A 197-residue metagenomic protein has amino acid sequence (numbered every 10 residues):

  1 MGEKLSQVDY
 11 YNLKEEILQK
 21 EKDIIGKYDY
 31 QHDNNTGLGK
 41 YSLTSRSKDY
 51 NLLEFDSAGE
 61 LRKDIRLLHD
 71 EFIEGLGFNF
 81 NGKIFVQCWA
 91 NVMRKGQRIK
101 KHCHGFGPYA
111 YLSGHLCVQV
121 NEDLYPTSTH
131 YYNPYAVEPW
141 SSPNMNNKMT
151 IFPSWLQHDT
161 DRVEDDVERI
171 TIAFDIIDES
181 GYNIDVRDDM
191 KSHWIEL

Functional and structural regions predicted by a protein language model:
M1-N81: Non-heme Fe(II)/2-oxoglutarate
E54-L61, G107, P143, D165: Aromatic-acidic/polar surface patches that form glycan- and anion
F78, G82-D161, E168-T171, D178-D189: Catalytic core of non-heme Fe(II) oxygenases with the double-stranded beta-helix
S192-L197: Short, cationic low-complexity segments
